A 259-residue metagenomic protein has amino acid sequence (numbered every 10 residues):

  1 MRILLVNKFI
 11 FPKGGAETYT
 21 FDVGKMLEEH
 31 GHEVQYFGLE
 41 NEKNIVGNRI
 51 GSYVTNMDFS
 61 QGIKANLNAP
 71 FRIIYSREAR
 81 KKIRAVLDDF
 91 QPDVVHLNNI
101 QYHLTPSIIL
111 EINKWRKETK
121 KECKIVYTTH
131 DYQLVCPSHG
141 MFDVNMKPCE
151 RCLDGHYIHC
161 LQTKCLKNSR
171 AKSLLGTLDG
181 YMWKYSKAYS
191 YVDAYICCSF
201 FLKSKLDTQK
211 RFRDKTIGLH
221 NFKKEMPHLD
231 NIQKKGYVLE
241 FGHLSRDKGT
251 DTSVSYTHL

Functional and structural regions predicted by a protein language model:
K8-F9, N221, E240-S245: Conserved donor-binding loops in enzymes that form glycosidic bonds
F9-K13, T20, G24-R77, K81-D89: N-terminal strand-loop element at the rim of the active site of nucleotide-sugar-dependent glycosyltransferases
K13, H103, E225-P227, S245-T250: A short, basic/aromatic alpha-helical/loop segment that forms part of the nucleotidyl-sugar donor-binding site
A85-L104, C123-T128: Short N-terminal targeting/anchoring amphipathic segment
Q133, C149-Y195: Membrane-proximal helix-turn-helix segments that form the acceptor-binding/catalytic region of lipid-linked
I196, D230-K248, V254: Conserved donor-binding/catalytic core segment of Leloir-type glycosyltransferases
F201, F222: Carbohydrate-associated surface elements
T257-H258: Conserved small/polar residues in nucleotide/adenosyl-binding loops
